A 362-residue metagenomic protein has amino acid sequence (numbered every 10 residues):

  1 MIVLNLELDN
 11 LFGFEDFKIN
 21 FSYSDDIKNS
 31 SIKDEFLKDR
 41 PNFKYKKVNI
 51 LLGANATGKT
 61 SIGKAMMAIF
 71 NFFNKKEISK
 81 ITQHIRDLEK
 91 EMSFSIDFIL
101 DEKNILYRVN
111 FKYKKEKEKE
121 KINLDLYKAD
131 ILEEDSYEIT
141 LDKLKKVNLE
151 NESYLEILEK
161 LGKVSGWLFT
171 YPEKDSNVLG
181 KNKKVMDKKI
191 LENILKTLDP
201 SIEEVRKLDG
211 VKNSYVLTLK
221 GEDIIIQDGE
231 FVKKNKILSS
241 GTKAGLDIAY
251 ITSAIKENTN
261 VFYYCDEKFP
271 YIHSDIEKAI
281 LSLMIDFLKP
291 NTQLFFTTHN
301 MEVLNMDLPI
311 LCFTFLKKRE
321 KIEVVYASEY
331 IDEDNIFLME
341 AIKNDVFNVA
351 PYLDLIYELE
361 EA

Functional and structural regions predicted by a protein language model:
M1-N5, A279-A362: C-terminal lobe/lid and adjacent interdomain/linker elements of RecA-like ASCE P-loop ATPase modules
I2-M67: Pre-Walker A-like glycine/lysine-rich segment at the N-terminus of P-loop NTPase domains
I2-N20, F70-N258, A341-L353, L359-E360: Phosphate-coordinating catalytic segments in nucleotide- and nucleic-acid-processing enzymes
T57-S61, G241, I272: Conserved glycine(s) of the Walker
A65, I69, F73, L304: DNA major-groove recognition helices of helix-turn-helix
F262-Y263: Hydrophobic "anchor" residues on beta-strands that sit immediately upstream of conserved functional sites
D266-K268: Walker B catalytic acidic pair
H273-S274, K278: Conserved D-loop-proximal element of ABC-family nucleotide-binding domains
